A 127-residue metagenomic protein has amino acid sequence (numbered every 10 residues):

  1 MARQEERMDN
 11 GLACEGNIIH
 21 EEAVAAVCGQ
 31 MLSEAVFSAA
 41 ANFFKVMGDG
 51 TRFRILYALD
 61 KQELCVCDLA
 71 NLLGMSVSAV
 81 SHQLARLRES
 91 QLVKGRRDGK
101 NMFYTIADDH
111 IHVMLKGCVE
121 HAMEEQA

Functional and structural regions predicted by a protein language model:
M1-M47: N-terminal leader segment of winged-helix/HTH proteins
L32-S78, M102-D109: N-terminal helix-turn-helix DNA-binding core of bacterial DNA-binding proteins
A41-N42, D49, R96, V119 (+1 more regions): Residues within alpha-helical segments
L84-A85: Short, hydrophobic-biased segments on the C-terminal half of alpha helices that form "recognition helices"
R88-D98: Beta-hairpin "wing" of winged helix-turn-helix
T105-A127: Conserved segment of winged-helix/HTH DNA-binding domains
